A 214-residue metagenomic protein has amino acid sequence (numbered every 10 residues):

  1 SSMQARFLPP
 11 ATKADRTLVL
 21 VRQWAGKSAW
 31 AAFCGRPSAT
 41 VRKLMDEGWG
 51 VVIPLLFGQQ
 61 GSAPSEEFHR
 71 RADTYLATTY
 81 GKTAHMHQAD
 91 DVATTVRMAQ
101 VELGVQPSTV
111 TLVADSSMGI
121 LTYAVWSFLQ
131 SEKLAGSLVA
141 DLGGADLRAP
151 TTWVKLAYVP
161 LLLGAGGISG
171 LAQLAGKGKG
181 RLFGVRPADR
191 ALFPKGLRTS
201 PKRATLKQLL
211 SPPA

Functional and structural regions predicted by a protein language model:
S1-T12, M86: N-terminal cap/lid segment of alpha/beta-hydrolase-fold proteins
A14-E102, A145-L156: Cap/lid segment of the alpha/beta-hydrolase catalytic domain
V92-G166, G170-L174: Primarily recognizes the serine-hydrolase "nucleophile elbow" in alpha/beta-hydrolase and SGNH/GDSL folds
A175-K179: Short, proline-enriched alpha-helix->beta-strand connector loops that line the catalytic pocket of alpha/beta-hydrolase
L182-P187: Conserved strand-to-loop "acid loop" that flanks and positions the catalytic carboxylate
A188-A214: C-terminal catalytic histidine-bearing segment of alpha/beta-hydrolase fold enzymes
